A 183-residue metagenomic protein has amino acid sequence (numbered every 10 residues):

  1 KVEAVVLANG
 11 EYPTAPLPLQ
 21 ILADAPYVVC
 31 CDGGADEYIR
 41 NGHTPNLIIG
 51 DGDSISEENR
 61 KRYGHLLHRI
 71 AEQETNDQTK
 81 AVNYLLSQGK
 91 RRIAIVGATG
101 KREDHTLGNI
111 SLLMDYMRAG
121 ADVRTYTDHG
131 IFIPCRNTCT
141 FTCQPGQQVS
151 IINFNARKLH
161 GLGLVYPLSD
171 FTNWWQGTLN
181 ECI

Functional and structural regions predicted by a protein language model:
K1-R62: N-terminal beta-strand-loop-alpha-helix module at the start of alpha/beta ligand-binding or catalytic domains
G64-G89: Short phosphate-binding loop-to-helix
H65-A71, D122-R124, S150: A glycine-rich helix N-cap at a beta->alpha junction
D104-M114: Short Gly/Thr/Asp-enriched flexible loops that form oxyanion-binding sites at enzyme active sites
D115-Q144: Class I SAM-dependent methyltransferase SAM-binding "motif I" and its flanking Rossmann-like core
C135-I183: Long, charged alpha-helical interface segments
